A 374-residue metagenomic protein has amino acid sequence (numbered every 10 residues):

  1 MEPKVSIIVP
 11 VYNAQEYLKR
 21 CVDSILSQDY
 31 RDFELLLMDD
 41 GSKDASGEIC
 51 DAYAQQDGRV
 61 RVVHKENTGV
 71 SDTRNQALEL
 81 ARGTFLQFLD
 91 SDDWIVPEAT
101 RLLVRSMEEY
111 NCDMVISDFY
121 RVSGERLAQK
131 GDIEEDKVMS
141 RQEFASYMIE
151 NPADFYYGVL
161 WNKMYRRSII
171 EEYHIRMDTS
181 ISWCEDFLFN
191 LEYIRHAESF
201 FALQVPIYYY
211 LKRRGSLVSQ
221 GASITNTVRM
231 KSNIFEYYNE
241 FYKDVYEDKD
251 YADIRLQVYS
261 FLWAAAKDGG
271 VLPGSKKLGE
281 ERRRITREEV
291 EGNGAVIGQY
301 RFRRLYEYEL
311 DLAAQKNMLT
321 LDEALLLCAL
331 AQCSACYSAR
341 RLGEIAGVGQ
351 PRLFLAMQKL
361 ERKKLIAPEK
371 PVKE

Functional and structural regions predicted by a protein language model:
M1-L26: N-proximal low-complexity "stem/linker" segments adjacent to membrane-targeting elements
I25, D40-G41, T68, S91: Conserved short acidic donor-positioning loop in nucleotide-sugar-dependent glycosyltransferases
D39-E48: A conserved acidic beta->alpha catalytic loop
K65-A81, W94: Glycine-rich, basic loop-to-helix element that forms the pyrophosphate-binding segment of sugar-nucleotide handling
V70, W94-F201, Y208-N226, S232 (+2 more regions): Donor-binding/catalytic cores of nucleotide-activated saccharide and glycerol-phosphate transferases/polymerases
L86: Short aromatic/hydrophobic "clamp" motif used to bind/position activated sugar donors
L211-G294, R304: C-terminal subregions of glycosyltransferases and related glycan-biosynthesis enzymes
E280-N317, K363-L365: N-terminal leader segment of winged-helix/HTH proteins
